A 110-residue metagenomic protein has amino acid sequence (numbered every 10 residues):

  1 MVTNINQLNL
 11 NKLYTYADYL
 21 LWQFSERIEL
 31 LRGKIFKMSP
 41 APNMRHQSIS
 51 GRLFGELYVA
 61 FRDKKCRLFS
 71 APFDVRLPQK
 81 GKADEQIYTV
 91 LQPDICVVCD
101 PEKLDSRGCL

Functional and structural regions predicted by a protein language model:
M1-L110: Gly/Pro/Ser/Thr-rich low-complexity, intrinsically disordered segments predominantly at protein N-termini
